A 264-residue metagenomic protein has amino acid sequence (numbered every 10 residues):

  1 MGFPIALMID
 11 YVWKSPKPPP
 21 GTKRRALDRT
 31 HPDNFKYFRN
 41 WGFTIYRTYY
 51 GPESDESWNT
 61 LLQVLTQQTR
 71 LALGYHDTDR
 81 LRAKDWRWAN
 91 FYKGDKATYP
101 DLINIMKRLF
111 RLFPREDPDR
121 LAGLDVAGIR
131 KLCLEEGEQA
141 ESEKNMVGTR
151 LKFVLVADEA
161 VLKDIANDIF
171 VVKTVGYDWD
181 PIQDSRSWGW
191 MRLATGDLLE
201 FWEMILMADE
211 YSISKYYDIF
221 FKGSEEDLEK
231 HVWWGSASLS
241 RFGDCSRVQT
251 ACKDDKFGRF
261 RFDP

Functional and structural regions predicted by a protein language model:
M1-A194: Extended, charge-biased low-complexity segments that typically form long amphipathic alpha-helices/coiled-coils
G176-P264: Acidic, proline/glycine-rich low-complexity IDRs
